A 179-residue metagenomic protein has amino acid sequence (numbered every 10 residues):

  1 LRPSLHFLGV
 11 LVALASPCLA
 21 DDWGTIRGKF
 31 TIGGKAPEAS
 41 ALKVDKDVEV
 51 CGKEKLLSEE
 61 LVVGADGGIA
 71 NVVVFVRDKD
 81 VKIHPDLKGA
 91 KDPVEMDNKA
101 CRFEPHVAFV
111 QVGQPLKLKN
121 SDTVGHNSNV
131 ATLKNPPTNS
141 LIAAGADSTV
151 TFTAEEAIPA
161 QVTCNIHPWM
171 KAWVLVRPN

Functional and structural regions predicted by a protein language model:
L1-G9: Bacterial N-terminal signal peptides that target proteins for export
L14-A20: Sec/Tat signal peptide C-region and signal peptidase I cleavage site
A20-N179: Extracytoplasmic copper-binding redox domains, predominantly the cupredoxin/blue-copper superfamily
